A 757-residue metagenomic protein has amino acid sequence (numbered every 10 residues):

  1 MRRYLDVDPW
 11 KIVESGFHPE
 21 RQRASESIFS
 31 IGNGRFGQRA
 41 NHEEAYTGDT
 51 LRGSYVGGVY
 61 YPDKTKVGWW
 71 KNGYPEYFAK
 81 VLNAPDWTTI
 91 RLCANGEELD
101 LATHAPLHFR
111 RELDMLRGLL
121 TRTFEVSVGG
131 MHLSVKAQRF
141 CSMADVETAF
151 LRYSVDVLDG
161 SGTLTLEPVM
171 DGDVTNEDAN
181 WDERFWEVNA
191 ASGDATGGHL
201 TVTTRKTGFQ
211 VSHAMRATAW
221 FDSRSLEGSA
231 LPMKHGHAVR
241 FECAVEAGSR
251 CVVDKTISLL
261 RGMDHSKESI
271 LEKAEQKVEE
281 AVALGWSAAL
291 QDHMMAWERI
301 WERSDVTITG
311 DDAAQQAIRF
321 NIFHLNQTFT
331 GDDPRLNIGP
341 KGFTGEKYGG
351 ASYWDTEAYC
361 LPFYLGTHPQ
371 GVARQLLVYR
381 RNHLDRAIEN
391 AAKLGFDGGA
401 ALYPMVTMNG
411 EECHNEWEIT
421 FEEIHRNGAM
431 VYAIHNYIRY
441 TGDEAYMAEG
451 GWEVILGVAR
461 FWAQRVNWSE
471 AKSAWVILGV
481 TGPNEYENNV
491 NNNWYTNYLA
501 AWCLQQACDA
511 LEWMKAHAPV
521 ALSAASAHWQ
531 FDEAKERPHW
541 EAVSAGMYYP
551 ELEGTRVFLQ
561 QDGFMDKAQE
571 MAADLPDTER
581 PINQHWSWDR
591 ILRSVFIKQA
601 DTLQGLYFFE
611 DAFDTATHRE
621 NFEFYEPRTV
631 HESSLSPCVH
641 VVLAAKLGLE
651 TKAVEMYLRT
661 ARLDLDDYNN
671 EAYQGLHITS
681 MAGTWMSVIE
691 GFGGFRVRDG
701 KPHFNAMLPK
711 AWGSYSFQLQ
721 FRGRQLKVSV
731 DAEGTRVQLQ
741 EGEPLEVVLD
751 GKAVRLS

Functional and structural regions predicted by a protein language model:
M1-Y348, N583-R590: Acidic/polar, glycine-enriched structural segments that form the non-catalytic walls/loops of the carbohydrate-binding
R23-Y55, Y60, Y359, N409-G410 (+6 more regions): C-terminal capping/lid segments that line or modulate ligand- or cofactor-binding pockets
E76-G129, L133-S134, T615-F622, E626 (+1 more regions): Non-catalytic C-terminal accessory modules of carbohydrate-active enzymes
I308-Q315, D332-D333, G366-L377, I438-E453 (+4 more regions): Structural helix-adjacent loops and short alpha-helical linkers that scaffold large soluble proteins
F320-Q327, Y379-R386, E453-R465, W502 (+3 more regions): Alpha-helical scaffold segments in carbohydrate-active enzymes
F329-T344, Q370-Y432, I438, A445-E449 (+4 more regions): Helix-terminus loop motifs that line ligand-binding clefts
T344-S352, A401-E449, R460-A545: The feature captures the catalytic groove of carbohydrate-active enzymes
S352-A358, P362-R381, E512, A525-Y673: Active-site core of glycosidic bond-cleaving carbohydrate-active enzymes
